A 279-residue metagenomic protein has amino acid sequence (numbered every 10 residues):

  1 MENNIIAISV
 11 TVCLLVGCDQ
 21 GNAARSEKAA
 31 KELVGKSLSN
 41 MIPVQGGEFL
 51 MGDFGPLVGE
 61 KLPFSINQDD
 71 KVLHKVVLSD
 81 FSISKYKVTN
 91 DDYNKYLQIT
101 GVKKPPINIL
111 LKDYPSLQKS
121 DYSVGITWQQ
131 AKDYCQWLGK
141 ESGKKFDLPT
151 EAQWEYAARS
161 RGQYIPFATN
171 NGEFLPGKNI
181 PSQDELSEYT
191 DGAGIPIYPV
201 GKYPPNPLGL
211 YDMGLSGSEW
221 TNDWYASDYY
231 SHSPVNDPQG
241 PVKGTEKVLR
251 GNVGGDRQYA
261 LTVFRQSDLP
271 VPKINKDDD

Functional and structural regions predicted by a protein language model:
E2-A7, C13-A152, R161, Q266-D279: Extended beta-strand/loop cores of jelly-roll/beta-sandwich
V10-T11, N171: Terminal low-complexity, poorly structured segments
V44, L50, F54-G55, E60 (+2 more regions): Functional-site microenvironments in short loops/helix caps that host divalent-cation chemistry
